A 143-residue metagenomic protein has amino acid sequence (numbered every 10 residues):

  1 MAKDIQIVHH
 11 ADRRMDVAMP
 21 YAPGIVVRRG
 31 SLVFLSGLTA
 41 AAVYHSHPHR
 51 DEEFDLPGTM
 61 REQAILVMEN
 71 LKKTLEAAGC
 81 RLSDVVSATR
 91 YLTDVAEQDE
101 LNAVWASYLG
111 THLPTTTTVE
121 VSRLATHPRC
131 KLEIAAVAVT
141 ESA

Functional and structural regions predicted by a protein language model:
M1-E69, K73-S87, L92-A143: N-terminal presequence-like segments and the immediate start of the first folded domain
